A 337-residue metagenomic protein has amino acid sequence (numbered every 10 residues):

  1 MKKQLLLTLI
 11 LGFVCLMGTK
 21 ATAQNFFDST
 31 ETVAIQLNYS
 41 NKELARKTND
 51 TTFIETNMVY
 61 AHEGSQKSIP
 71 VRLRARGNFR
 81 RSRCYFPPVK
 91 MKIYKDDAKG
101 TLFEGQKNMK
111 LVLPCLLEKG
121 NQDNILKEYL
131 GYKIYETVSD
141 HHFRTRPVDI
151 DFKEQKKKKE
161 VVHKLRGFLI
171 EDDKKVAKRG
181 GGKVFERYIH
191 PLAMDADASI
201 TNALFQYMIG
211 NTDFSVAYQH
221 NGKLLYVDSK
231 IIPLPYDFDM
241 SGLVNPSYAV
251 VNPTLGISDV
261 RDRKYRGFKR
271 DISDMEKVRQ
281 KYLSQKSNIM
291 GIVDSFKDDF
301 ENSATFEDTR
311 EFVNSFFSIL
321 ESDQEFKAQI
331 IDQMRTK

Functional and structural regions predicted by a protein language model:
M1-Q24: Bacterial Sec-dependent N-terminal signal peptides
T22-K337: Phosphate/dinucleotide-binding and metal-coordinating scaffold of catalytic cores in nucleotide-dependent enzymes
